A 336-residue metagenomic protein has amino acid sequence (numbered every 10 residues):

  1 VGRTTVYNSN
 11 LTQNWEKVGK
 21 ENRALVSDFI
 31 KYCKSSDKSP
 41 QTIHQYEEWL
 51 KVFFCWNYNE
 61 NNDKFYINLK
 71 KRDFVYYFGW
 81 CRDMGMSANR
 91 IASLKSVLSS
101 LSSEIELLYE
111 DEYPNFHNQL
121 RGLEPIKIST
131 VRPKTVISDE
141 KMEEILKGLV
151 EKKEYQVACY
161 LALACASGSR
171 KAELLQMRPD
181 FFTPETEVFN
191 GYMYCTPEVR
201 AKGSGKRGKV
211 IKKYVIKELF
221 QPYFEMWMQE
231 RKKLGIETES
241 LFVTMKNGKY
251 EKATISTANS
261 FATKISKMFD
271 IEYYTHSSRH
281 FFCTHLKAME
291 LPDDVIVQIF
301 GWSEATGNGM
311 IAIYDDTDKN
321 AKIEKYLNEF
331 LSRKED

Functional and structural regions predicted by a protein language model:
V1-Q13, Y326-D336: C-terminal secondary-structure termini that scaffold catalytic or DNA-interacting sites
N10, S27-R132: N-terminal core-binding DNA-recognition domain of tyrosine recombinases/integrases
Y109, A164-G191, D294-V295: Short, charged phosphate-coordinating catalytic segments
D139-K171, R279: Basic, Lys/Arg- and aromatic-enriched nucleic-acid-binding interface segment
Q176-P222: Conserved tyrosine-mediated DNA breakage-rejoining catalytic core shared by Y-recombinases
I216-I271: Active-site/catalytic core of tyrosine-dependent DNA strand-transfer enzymes
N259-Q298, W302-G307, E329: Short, basic (Lys/Arg/His-rich) helix/loop patches that form interaction surfaces in the mid-to-C-terminal regions
F300-S332: Catalytic-site neighborhood detector that most strongly recognizes the C-terminal catalytic loop/helix of tyrosine
